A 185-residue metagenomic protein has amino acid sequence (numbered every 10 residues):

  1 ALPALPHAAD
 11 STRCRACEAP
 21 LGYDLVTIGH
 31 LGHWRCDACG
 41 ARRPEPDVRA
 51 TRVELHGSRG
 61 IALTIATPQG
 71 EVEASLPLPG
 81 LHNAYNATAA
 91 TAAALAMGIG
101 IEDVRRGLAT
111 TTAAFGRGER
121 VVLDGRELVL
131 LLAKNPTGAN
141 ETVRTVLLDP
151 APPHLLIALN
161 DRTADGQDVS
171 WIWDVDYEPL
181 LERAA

Functional and structural regions predicted by a protein language model:
A1-E71: Extended acidic/charged loop-beta regions that coordinate divalent cations and stabilize anionic phosphate/carboxylate
P3-T12, E18-P20, A114, L132-A185: Active-site beta-alpha connecting loops in nucleotide-dependent enzymes
L31-C36, P44, L78-A109: A conserved, hydrophobic alpha-helical segment in the catalytic core of large ATP/adenylate-utilizing enzymes
A41, L55-S58, A93-A133: Gly/charged, well-structured mid-domain segments that form the phosphate/adenylate-handling core of ATP-dependent
G60, P68-E71, S75-H82, T88: Extended interfacial segments that mediate partner engagement and assembly in macromolecular machines
G70, D124-E127, Y177-A184: Short, surface-exposed connector motifs at secondary-structure boundaries
E73, R126-L128, P153-I157: Structural motif
